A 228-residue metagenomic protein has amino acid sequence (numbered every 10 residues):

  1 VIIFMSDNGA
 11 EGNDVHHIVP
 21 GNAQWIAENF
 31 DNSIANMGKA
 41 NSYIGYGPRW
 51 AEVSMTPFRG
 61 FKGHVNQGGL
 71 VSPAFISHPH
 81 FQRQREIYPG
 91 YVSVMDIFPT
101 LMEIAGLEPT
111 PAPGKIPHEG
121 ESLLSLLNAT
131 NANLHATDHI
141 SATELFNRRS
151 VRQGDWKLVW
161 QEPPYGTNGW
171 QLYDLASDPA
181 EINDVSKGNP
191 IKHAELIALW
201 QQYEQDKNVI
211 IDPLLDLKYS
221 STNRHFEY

Functional and structural regions predicted by a protein language model:
V1-H80, Y228: Histidine-centered active-site microenvironments of extracellular/periplasmic hydrolases and transferases
I3-S6, L215-S220: A glycine-rich phosphate-binding loop feature that marks nucleotide/adenosyl-phosphate handling sites
F4-S6, I76-H78, E144, W160-E162 (+1 more regions): Active-site proximal loops enriched in glycine and acidic residues that flank catalytic Cys/His/Asp and coordinate
A40-L70, Q82-G90, V94-L175, Y203-D212 (+1 more regions): C-terminal cap/loop subdomain of S1 sulfatases and analogous C-terminal strand-loop tails that border
D178: Intrinsically disordered, low-complexity polar regions and short flexible loop motifs
E181-V185: Carboxylate-dense, calcium-coordinating segments in secreted/extracellular and ER-lumen proteins
N189, H193-W200, E204: Short amphipathic alpha-helical coiled-coil/interface segments
